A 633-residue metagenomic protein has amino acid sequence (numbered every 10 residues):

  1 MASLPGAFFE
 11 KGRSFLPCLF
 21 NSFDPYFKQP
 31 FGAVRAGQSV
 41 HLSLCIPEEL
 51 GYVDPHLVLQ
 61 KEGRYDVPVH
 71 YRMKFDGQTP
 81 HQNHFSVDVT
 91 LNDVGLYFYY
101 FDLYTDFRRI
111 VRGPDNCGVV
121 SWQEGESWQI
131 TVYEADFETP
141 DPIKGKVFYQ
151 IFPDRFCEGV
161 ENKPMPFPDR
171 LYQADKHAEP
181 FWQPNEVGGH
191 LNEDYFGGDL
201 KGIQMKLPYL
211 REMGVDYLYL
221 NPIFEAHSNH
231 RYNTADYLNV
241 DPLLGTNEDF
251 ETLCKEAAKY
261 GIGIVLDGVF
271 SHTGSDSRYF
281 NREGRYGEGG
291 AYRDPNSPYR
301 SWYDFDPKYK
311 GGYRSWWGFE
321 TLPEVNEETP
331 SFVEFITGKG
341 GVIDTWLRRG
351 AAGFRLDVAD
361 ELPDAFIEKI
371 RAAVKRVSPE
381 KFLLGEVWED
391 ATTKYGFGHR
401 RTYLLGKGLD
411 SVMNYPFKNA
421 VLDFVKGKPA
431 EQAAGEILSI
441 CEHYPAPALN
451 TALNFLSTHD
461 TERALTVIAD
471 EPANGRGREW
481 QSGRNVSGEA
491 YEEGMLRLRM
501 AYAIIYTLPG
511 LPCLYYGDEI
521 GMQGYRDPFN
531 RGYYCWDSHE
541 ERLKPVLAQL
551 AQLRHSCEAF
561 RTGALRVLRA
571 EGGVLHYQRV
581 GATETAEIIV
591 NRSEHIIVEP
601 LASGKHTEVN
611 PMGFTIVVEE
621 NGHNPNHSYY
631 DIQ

Functional and structural regions predicted by a protein language model:
A2-Y149: Glycan-association/targeting regions that enable binding to alpha-glucans and other polysaccharides
S43-P47, L57, R592-S603: Surface-exposed beta-strand/loop patches in extracellular or lumenal glycoproteins
L44, I151, L210, L220 (+10 more regions): Conserved, mostly hydrophobic/aromatic
I46-E48, T607-Q633: C-terminal beta-strand-rich structural cap/linker in extracellular carbohydrate-active enzymes
F152-D216, I223-R349, I370-R376: Substrate-binding/active-site clefts of carbohydrate-active enzymes
D154, F397-G398, L404, N450-V486 (+1 more regions): Aromatic/acidic polysaccharide-binding cleft in carbohydrate-active enzymes
C254-G263, S271-H272, S277-E288, V342 (+3 more regions): Active-site-proximal helices and loops of the catalytic beta/alpha 8
S439-E442, Y515-Y516, I520-A586, R592-H595 (+1 more regions): Glycan-recognition and catalytic regions of carbohydrate-active enzymes
